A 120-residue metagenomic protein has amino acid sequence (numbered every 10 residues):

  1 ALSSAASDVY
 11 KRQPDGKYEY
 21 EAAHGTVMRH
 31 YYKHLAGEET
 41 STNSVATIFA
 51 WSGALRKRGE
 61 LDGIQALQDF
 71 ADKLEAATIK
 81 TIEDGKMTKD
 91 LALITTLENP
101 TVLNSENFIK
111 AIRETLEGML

Functional and structural regions predicted by a protein language model:
A1-A6, Y10: Single conserved hydrophobic/aromatic residue that forms the stacking wall/gate of nucleotide- or nucleobase-binding
S7, P14, M87: Glycine-rich, flexible loop/turn motifs
K11, T26-M28: Conserved phosphate-binding/catalytic region of the ribokinase-like
K11-Q13, Y18-E19: Long insertion/accessory domains within large nucleic-acid-processing enzymes
Y18-E21, M28-R29, T42-L120: Metallocofactor- and cofactor-centric catalytic cores in central/energy metabolism, strongly enriched
K33-T40: A short glycine/serine-rich beta->alpha loop
